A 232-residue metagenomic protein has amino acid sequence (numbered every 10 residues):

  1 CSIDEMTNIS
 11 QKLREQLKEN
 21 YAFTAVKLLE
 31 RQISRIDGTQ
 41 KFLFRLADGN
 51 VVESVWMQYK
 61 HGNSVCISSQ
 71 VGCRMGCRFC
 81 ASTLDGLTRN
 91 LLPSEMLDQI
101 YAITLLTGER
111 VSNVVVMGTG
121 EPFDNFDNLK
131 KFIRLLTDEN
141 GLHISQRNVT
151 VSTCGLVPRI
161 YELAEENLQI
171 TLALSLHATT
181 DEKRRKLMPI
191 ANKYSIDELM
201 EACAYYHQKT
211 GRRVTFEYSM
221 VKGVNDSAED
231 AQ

Functional and structural regions predicted by a protein language model:
C1-N63: Flexible, acidic/Gly-rich N-terminal and inter-domain linker regions that tether and position cofactor-handling modules
T7-N8, I67, N90, G108 (+1 more regions): Non-catalytic, surface-exposed connector residues within folded enzymatic/regulatory domains
S34, S68-S69, S82, S152 (+1 more regions): Short linear Ser/Thr-Pro motifs
L46, V71-C73, L176-A178: Short, small-residue-rich loop/turn micro-motifs
Q58-E95: Canonical Radical SAM [4Fe-4S] cluster-binding loop centered on the CxxxCxxC motif and its immediate flanking residues
T83-N113: Conserved alpha-helical substructure of the radical SAM core
T104-N113, G118-Q232: Conserved AdoMet/S-adenosylmethionine-binding subsite of the radical SAM
